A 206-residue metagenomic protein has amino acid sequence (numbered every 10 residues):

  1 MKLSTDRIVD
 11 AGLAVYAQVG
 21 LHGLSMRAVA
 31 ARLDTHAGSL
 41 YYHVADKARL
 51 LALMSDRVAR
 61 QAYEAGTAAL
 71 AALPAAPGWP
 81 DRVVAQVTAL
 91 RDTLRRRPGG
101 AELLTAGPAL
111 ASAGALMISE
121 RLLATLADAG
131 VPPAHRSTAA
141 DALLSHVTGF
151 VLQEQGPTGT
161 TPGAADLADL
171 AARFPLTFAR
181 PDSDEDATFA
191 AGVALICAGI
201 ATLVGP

Functional and structural regions predicted by a protein language model:
R7, A11, V15-L53: Helix-turn-helix
R7, R49, A85, A89 (+5 more regions): Amphipathic alpha-helical interaction segments
V9, L73, P80, V84 (+1 more regions): Short, amphipathic alpha-helical "lid/cap" segments that border enzyme active or binding sites
D56-Q61, T67: Short, basic, alpha-helical segments at the C-terminal edge of helix-turn-helix-like DNA-binding modules
E64-M117, A140-L143: Hydrophobic alpha-helical connector segments
L116-A165, I200-L203: Hydrophobic alpha-helical bundle segments that form small-molecule/ligand-binding pockets
G159-P206: C-terminal peripheral helix-coil segments that are non-catalytic and often amphipathic
